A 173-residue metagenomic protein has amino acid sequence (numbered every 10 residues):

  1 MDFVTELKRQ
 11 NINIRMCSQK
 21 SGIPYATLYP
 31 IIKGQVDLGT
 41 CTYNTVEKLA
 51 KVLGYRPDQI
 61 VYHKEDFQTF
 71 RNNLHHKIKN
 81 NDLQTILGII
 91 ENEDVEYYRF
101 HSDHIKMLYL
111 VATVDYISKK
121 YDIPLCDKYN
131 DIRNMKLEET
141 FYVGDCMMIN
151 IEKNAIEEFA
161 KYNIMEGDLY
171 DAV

Functional and structural regions predicted by a protein language model:
M1-N13: A short, Lys/Arg-rich alpha-helix, primarily the initiator
T5, K51-C146: Charged, helix-prone or intrinsically disordered regulatory segments positioned adjacent to compact structured domains
N13, P24-T27, T42, R56: Short coil turns linking two alpha-helices in DNA-binding domains
M16-Q19: Short alpha-helical "recognition helix" segments of helix-turn-helix
G22-T40, H63: Recognition helix of helix-turn-helix/homeodomain-like DNA-binding domains that insert into the DNA major groove
Q35-K51: Short, basic-rich loop-to-helix N-cap that marks the start of a DNA-contacting helix
M147-V173: C-terminal regulatory/effector modules of DNA-binding transcriptional regulators
